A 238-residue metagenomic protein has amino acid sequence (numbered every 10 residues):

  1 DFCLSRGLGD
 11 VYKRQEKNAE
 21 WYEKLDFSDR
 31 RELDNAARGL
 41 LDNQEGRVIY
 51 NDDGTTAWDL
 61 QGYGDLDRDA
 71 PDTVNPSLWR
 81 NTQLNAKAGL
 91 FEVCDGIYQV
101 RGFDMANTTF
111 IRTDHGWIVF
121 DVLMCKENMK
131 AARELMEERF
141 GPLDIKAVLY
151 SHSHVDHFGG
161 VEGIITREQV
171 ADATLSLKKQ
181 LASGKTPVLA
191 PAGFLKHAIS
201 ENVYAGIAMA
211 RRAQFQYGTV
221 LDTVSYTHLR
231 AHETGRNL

Functional and structural regions predicted by a protein language model:
D1-Y12, H228-A231, G235-L238: Single conserved hydrophobic/aromatic residue that forms the stacking wall/gate of nucleotide- or nucleobase-binding
D10-K13, A19, N35-R38, D42 (+1 more regions): Internal hydrophobic scaffold segments of catalytic domains
D10-N81: N-terminal pre-domain segments of enzymes
D67-N81, N85, A213, Y217-V220 (+1 more regions): Short, conserved "active-site rim" segments that organize catalytic pockets and cofactor/ligand binding
T82-L143: Conserved beta-strand hairpin/beta-sheet module of binuclear metal-dependent hydrolase folds, prominently
E92, A182-S183, L189, G193-R236: Metallo-beta-lactamase
D104-A106, M124-K126, S153-D156, F194-K196: Solvent-exposed loop/turn segments at secondary-structure junctions within structured extracellular/periplasmic domains
H115-G116, K126-P187: Active-site metal-binding motif and surrounding structural segment of the metallo-beta-lactamase
